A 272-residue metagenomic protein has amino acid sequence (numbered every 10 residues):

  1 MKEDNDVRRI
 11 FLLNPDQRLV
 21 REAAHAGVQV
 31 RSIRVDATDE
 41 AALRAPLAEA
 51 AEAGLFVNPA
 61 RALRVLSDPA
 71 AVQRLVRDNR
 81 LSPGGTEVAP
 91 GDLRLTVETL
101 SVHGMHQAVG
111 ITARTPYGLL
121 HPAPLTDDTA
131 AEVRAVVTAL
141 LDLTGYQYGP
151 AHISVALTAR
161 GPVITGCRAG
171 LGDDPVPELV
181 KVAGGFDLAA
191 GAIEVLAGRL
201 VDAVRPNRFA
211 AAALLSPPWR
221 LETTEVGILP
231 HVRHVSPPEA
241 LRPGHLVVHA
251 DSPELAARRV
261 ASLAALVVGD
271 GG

Functional and structural regions predicted by a protein language model:
M1-R61, R259-L263, V268-G271: ATP-binding N-terminal substructure of ATP-dependent carboxylate-amine bond-forming enzymes
V30, A51-E87: A conserved helix-loop-beta module that forms one wall/lid of the active-site cleft in ATP-utilizing catalytic domains
D36-A37, L66, T86, H249-D251: Conserved aromatic
A53-P59, G118-L119, G170-D174: Short glycine/proline- and charge-enriched loop/turn segments that cap or connect secondary-structure elements
E87-R160: Internal nucleotide-binding/catalytic subdomain
G110, G161-L171: A short beta-strand motif that forms the metal-chelation/ATP-contact edge of phosphoryl-transfer active sites
E132-I153, R168-R220: Active-site "cap" helix and flanking loop/linker of ATP-utilizing ligase/carboxylase catalytic domains
G191-G272: Peripheral (often C-terminal) accessory segments that flank ATP-dependent C-N-forming ligase machineries
